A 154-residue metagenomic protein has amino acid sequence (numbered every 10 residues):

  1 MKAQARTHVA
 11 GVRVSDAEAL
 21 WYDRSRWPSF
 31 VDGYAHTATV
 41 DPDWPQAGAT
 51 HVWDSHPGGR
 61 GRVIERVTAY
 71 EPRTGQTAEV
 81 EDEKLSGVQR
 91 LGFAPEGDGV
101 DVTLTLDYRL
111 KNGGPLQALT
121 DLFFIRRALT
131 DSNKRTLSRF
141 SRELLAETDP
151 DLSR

Functional and structural regions predicted by a protein language model:
M1-D43, R154: Hydrophobic ligand-binding cavity/cleft-lining segments
K2-A5, R60-E65, L85-R90: Short, surface-exposed coil-to-beta transition loops
V9, P57-G59, Y108-N112: Beta-strand elements of well-folded, non-transmembrane domains
G11-V14, P42, T68-R73, G92-D101: A short, structured loop/turn motif at beta-sheet edges
D16-W21, W27, H51, V67 (+3 more regions): Hydrophobic pocket/interface hotspot
A38-V40, S138-R154: Short, highly charged C-terminal tails/helix-capping segments
W44-V52, Y70-A78, D149: Short, hydrophobic/aromatic-rich segments at coil-to-beta transitions
E79-R135, D151-S153: Beta-strand/loop substructures that line and gate deep hydrophobic ligand-binding cavities in soluble
